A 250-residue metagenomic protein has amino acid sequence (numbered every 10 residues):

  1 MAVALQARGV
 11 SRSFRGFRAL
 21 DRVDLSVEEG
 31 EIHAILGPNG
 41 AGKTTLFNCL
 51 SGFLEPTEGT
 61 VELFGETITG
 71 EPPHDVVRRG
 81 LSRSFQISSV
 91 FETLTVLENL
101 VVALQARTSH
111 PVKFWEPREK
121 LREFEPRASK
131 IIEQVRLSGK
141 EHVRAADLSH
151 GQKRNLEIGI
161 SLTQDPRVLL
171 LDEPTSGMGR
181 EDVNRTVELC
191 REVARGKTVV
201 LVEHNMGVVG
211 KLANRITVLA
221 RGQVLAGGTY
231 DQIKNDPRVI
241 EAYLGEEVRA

Functional and structural regions predicted by a protein language model:
A2-A250: Glycine-rich phosphate-binding loops of nucleotide-dependent enzymes
